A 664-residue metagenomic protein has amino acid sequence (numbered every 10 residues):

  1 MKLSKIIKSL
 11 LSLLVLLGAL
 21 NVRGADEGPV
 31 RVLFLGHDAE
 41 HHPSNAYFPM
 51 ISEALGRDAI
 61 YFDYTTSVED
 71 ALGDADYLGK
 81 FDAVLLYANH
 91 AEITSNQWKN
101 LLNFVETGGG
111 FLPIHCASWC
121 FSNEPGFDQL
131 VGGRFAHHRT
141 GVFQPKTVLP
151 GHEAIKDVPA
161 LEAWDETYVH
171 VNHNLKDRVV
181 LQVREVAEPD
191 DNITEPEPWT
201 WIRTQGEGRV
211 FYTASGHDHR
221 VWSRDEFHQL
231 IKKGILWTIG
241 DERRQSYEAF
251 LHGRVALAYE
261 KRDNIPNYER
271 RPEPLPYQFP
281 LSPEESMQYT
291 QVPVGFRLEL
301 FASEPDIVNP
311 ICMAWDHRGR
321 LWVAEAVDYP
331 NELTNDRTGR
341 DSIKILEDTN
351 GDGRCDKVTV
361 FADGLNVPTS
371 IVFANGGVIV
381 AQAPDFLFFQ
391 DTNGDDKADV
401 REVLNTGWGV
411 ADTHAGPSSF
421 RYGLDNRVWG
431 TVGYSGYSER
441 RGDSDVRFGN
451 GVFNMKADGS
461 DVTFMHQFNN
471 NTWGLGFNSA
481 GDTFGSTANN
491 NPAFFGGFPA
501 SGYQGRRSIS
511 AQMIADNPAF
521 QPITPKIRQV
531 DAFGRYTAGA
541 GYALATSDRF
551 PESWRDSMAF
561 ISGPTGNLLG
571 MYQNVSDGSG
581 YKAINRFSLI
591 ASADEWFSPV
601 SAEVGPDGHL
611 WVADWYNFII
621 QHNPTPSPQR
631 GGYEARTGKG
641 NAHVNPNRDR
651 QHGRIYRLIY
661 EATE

Functional and structural regions predicted by a protein language model:
M1-L11: Bacterial N-terminal signal peptides that target proteins for export
S9-A19: Bacterial N-terminal signal peptides
V22-G24: Boundary at the C-terminal end of the N-terminal hydrophobic targeting segment
D26-V30, R57, D76, E188-E197 (+2 more regions): Extracellular ligand-binding/catalytic regions of CAZymes and related secreted enzymes and adhesion modules
L35, A91-A160: A glycine-rich, often tryptophan-bearing local segment used as a flexible ligand/cofactor-contacting loop or short
A54, Y61, Y77-K80, S95 (+1 more regions): Beta-propeller domains with acidic blade repeats across secreted/periplasmic ectodomains and cytosolic WD/CNH propellers
G56, G133-A214: Catalytic beta-strand/loop cores that center a nucleophilic Ser/Cys/Thr and support acyl-enzyme chemistry
I60-A71: A short beta-strand-loop structural module common to alpha/beta enzyme folds
